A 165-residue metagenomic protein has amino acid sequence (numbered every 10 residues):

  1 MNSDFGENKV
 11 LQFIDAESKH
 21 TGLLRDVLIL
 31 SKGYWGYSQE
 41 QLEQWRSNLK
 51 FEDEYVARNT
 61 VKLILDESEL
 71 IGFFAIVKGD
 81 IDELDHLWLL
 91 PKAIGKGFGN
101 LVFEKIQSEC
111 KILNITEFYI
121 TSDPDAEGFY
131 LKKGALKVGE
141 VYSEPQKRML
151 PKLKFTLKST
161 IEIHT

Functional and structural regions predicted by a protein language model:
M1-K19, S159-T165: Conserved N-terminal entry element of GNAT/NAT acetyltransferase domains
S18-H86, L90-K92, F103-E104, P124: Acetyl-CoA-dependent GNAT
F73, A93, F129-Y130, A135: Conserved hydrophobic/aromatic "anchor" residues that stabilize well-ordered secondary structure elements
G95-S108: Conserved acetyl-CoA-binding loop-helix of GNAT-fold acetyltransferases
C110-D123: Conserved GNAT acetyl-CoA-binding A-motif
Y119-T121, L131, L136-K152: Conserved catalytic-core motifs of GNAT/GCN5-like acyltransferases
